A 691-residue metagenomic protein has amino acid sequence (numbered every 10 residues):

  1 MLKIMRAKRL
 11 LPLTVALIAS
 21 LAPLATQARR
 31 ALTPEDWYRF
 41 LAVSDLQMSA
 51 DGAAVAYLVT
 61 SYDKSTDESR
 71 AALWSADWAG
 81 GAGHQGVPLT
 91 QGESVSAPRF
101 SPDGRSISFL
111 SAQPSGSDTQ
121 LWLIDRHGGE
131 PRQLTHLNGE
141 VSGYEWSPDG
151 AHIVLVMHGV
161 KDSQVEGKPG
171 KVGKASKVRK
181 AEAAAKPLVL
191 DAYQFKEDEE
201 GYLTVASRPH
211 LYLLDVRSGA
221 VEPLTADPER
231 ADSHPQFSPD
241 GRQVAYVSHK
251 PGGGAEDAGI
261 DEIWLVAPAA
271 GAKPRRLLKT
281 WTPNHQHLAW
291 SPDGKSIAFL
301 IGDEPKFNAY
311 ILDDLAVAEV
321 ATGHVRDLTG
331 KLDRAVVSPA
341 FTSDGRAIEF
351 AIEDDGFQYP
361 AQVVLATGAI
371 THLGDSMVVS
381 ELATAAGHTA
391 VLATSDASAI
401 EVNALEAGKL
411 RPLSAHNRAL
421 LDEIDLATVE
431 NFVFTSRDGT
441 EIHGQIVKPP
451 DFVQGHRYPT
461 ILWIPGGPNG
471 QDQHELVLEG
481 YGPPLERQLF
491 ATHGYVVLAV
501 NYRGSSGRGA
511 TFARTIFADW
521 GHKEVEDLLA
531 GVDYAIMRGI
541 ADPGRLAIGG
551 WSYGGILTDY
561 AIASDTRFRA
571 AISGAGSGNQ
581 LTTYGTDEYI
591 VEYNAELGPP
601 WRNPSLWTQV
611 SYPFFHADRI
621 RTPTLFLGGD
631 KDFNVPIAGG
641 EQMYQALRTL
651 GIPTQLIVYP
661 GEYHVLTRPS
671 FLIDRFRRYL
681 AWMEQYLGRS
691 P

Functional and structural regions predicted by a protein language model:
P12-A22: Bacterial N-terminal signal peptides
F40-V55, G92-L110, E130-P131, N138-V154 (+13 more regions): Conserved beta-propeller blade repeats
T66-A72, S117-Q120, Q164-G167, R208-H210 (+4 more regions): Structural motif
R70-A72, H158-L214, D257-E262, L312-D314 (+3 more regions): Predominantly five- to eight-bladed beta-propeller fold
D77-G81, D125-G129, D215-G219, A267-G271 (+3 more regions): Short loop/turn segments that connect beta-strands within beta-propeller blades
A415-G455: N-terminal cap/lid segment of alpha/beta-hydrolase-fold proteins
H456-G466: Short beta-strand element of the alpha/beta-hydrolase
V477, P483-H493, L498-P691: Active-site-proximal cap/loop segments of hydrolase catalytic domains
